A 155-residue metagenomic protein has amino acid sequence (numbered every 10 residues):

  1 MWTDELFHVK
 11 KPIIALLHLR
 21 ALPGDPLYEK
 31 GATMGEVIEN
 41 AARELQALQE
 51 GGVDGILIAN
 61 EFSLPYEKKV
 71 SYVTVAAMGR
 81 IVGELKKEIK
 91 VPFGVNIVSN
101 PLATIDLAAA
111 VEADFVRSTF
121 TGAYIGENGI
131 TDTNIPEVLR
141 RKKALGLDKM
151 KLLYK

Functional and structural regions predicted by a protein language model:
W2, V9-K10, A15-L16, E67-V95 (+1 more regions): Alpha-helix-loop-beta-strand connector modules within alpha/beta enzyme cores
I13-L16, G52-F62, F93-I97, S118 (+1 more regions): Short beta-strand segments at enzyme active-site cores
H18-R43, F93-N100, K155: Active-site mouth loops of central-metabolism enzymes
L19-L22, A103, L107-K155: Conserved anion-binding
E29-N40, K69-A77, G129-T133: Alpha-helix N-cap and loop-to-helix initiation/capping positions
N40-G52, E84-K87: A short, N-terminal amphipathic alpha-helix
Q49-A77, G122-N128: Glycine-rich, proline-tolerant flexible connector loops at the mouths of alpha/beta enzymes
E84-V98, L102-D114: Internal catalytic or translocation cores that form aromatic/hydrophobic pockets or channels for amphipathic metabolites
